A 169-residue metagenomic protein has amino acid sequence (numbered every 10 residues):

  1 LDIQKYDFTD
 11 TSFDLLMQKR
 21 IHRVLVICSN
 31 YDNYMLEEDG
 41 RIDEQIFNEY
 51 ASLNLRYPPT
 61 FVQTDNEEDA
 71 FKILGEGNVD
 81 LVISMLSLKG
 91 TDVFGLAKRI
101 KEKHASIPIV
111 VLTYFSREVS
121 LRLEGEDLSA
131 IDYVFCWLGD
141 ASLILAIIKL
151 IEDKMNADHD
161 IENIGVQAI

Functional and structural regions predicted by a protein language model:
L1-T60, G139-I169: Non-catalytic signal-transmission and effector/linker regions of two-component phosphorelay proteins
Y6, M35-E38, F47, Y57-P58 (+4 more regions): Conserved phosphotransfer microenvironments
V26, V110-V111: Structural beta-sheet core signal
Y31, V111-E118, G139-D140: Short beta-alpha junction loops
Q63-D65, Y133-G139: Short acidic-hydrophobic, aromatic-tinged amphipathic segments that line or gate anion-handling sites
V82, I109, A130-C136: Two-component signal transduction core modules
V93, E124-F135: As written
